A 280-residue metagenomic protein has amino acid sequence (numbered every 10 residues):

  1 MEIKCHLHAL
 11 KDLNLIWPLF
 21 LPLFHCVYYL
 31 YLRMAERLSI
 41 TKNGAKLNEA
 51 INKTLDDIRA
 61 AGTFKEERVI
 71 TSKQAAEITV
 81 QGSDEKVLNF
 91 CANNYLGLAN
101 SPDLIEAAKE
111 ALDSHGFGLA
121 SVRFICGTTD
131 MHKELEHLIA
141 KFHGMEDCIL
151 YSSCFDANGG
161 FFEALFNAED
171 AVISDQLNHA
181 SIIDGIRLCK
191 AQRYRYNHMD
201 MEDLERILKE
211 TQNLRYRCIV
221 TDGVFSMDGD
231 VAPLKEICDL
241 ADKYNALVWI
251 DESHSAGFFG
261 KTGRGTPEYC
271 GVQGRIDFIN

Functional and structural regions predicted by a protein language model:
E2-E36, N43, L47-F117, A246 (+1 more regions): N-terminal "arm"/small-domain region of PLP-dependent enzymes with the aminotransferase-like
N94, Y194, H198-I250: Active-site phosphate-binding strand-loop segment of PLP-dependent enzymes
G97-L98, I125-T128, A180, M201-E202 (+2 more regions): Short, small-residue-enriched loops and turns at beta-alpha junctions that line or gate enzyme active sites
E106-C154: Conserved N-terminal alpha-helix of the aminotransferase class I/II PLP-enzyme fold
F161-A180: Conserved PLP-anchoring active-site segment centered on the Schiff-base-forming lysine
A168, L188-K190, Y244, G274-R275: Short, structured coil segments at secondary-structure junctions
N245, R264-N280: Conserved active-site segment immediately N-terminal to the catalytic lysine that forms the internal aldimine
